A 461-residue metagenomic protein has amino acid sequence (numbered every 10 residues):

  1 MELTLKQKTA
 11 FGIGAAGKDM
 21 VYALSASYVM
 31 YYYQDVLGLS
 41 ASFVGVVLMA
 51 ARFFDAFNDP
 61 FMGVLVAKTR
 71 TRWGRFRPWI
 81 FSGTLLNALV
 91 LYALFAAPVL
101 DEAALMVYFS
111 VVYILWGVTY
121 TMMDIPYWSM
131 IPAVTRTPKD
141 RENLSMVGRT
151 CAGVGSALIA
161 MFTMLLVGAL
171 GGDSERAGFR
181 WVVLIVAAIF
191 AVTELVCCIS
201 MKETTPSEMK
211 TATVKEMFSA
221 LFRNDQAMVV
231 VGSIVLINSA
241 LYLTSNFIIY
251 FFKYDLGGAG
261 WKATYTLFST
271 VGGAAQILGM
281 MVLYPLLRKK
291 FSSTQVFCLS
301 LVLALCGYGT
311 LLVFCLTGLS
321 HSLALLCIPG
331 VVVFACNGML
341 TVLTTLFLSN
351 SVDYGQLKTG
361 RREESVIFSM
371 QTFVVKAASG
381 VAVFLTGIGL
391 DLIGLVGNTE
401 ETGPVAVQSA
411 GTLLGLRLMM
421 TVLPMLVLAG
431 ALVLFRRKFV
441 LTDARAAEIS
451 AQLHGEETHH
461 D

Functional and structural regions predicted by a protein language model:
M1-D461: Membrane-embedded alpha-helical bundles of multi-pass transporters/translocases, especially carrier/permease families
